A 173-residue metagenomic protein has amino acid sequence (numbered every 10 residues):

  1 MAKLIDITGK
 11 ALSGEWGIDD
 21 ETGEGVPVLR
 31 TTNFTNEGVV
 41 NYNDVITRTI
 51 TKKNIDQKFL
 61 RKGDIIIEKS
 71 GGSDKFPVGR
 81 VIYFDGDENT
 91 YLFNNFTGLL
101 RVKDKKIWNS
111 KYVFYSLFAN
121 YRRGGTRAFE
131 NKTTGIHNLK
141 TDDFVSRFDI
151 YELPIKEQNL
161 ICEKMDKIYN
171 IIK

Functional and structural regions predicted by a protein language model:
M1-E37, K52-I55, K69-D74: Low-complexity, Lys/Gly-biased intrinsically disordered segments
M1-G14, Y151-K173: Non-catalytic DNA-recognition/assembly elements of restriction-modification systems
D6, K62, S146-R147: Extracellular/lumenal ectodomain signal focusing on beta-strand-rich modules and carbohydrate-recognition contexts
R30, D56-F118: A short beta-sheet element
T32-I46, T90-Y91: Short, basic/aromatic beta-hairpin or loop at an interaction surface
V45-T47, I55-K58: A structural preference for long, well-packed, hydrophobic secondary-structure segments
T90-G98, T126, E130-K156: A short glycine-rich beta-alpha junction/loop motif
